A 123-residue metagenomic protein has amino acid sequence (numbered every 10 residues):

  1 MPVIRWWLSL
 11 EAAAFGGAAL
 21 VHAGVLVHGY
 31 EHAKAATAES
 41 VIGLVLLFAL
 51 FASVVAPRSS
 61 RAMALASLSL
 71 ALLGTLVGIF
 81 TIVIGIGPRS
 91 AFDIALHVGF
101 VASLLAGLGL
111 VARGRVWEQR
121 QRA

Functional and structural regions predicted by a protein language model:
M1-A123: Topology signature of small-to-medium multi-pass alpha-helical membrane proteins
